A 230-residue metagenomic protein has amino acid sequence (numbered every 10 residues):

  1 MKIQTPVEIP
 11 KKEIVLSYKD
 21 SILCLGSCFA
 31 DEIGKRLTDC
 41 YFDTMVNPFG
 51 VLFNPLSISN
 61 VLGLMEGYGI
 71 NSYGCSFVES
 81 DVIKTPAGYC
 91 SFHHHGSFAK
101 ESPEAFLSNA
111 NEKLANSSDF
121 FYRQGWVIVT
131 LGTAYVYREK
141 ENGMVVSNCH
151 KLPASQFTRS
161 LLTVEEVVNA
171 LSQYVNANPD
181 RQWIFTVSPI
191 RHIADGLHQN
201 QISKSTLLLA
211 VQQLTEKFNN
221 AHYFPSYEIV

Functional and structural regions predicted by a protein language model:
M1-V230: Extracellular glycan-modifying ectodomains
